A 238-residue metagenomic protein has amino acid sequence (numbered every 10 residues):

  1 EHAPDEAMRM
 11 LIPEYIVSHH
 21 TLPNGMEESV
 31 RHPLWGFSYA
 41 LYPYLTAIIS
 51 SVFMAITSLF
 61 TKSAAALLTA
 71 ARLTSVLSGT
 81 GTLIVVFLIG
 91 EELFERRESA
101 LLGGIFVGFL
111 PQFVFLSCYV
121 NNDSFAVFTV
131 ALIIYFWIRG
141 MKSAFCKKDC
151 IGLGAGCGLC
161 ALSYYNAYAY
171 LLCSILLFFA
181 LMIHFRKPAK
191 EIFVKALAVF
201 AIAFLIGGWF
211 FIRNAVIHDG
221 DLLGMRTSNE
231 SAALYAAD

Functional and structural regions predicted by a protein language model:
A7-L41, L45, A55: Extracytosolic helix-loop segments that constitute the early lumenal/periplasmic catalytic or substrate-binding loops
T69-F94, L132: Transmembrane-helix motifs of polytopic, lipid-linked glycan transferases
E91-R97, I133-D149, C160, M182: Membrane-interface transmembrane helices that cradle and orient dolichyl/undecaprenyl
G103-G108, C157-A161: Short helix- or helix-capping micro-motifs that position conserved polar/aromatic residues at function-defining sites
Q112-F125: Short acidic/glycine- and proline-prone juxtamembrane loop motifs at membrane-interface regions of multi-pass membrane
R139-K142, Y170-F204: Perimembrane helix-loop-helix junctions
D149-Y165, L205: Membrane-interface alpha helices of multi-pass inner-membrane proteins
V194-D238: Membrane-lumen/periplasm interface segments of specific transmembrane helices in polyprenyl phosphate-linked
